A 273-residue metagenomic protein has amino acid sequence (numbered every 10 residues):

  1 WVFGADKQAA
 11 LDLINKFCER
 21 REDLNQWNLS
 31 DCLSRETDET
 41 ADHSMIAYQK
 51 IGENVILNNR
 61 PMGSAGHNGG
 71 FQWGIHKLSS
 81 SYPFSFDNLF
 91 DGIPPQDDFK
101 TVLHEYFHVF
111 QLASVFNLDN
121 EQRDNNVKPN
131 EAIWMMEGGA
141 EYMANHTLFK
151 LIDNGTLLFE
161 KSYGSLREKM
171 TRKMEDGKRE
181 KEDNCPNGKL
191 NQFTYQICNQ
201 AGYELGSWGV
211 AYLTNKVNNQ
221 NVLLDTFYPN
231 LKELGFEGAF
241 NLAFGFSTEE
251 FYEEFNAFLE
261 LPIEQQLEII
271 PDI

Functional and structural regions predicted by a protein language model:
W1-F84, P95-Q96: Auxiliary, metal-adjacent structural segments of Zn-dependent hydrolase domains
F3-R20, F86, P94, D98 (+4 more regions): General structural signal for secondary-structure boundaries
D6-Q8, D12, C18, Q26 (+2 more regions): N-terminal low-structure segments adjacent to metalloprotease catalytic domains across cellular compartments
L57-T171: Zinc-dependent metallopeptidase catalytic helix centered on the HExxH motif and its immediate flanking segment
I93, V127-N130, D153, D183-C198 (+2 more regions): Flexible, surface-exposed loop/gating regions in the mature catalytic domains of secreted/periplasmic hydrolases
E105-Y106, F110-S114, M143-L151, L213-V217 (+4 more regions): Sec/Tat-exported extracytoplasmic proteins
G139, T147, G164-E250: Active-site-proximal alpha-helical
T156-E160, D225-Y228, Q266-I273: Short, flexible loop/turn segments with low-complexity composition
